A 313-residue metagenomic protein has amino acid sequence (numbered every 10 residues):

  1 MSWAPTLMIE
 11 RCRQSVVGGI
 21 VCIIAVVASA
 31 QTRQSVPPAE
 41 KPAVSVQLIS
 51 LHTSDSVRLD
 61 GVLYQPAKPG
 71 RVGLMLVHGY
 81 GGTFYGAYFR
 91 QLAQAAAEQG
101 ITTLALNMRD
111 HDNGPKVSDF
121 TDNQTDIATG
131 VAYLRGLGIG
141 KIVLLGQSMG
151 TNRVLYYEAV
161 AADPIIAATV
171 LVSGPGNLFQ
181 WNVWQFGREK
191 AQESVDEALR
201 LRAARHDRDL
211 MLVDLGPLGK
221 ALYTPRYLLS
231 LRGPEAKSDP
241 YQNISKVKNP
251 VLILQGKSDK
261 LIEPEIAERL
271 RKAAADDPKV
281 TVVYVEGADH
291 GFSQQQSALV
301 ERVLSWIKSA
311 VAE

Functional and structural regions predicted by a protein language model:
R33-K68: N-terminal cap/lid segment of alpha/beta-hydrolase-fold proteins
G81-A93, M108, E265: The serine-hydrolase catalytic nucleophile loop
A93-N113: Conserved alpha/beta-hydrolase
R109-K141: Catalytic nucleophile-loop/oxyanion-hole region of alpha/beta-hydrolase and closely related hydrolase-like folds
Y133, K141-E197: Primarily recognizes the serine-hydrolase "nucleophile elbow" in alpha/beta-hydrolase and SGNH/GDSL folds
V247, I253-Q255: Short beta-strand/loop motif that positions the catalytic acidic residue of the alpha/beta-hydrolase fold
K260-I266: Conserved alpha/beta-hydrolase "acid-adjacent" motif
A288-S297: Catalytic histidine-centered segment of alpha/beta-hydrolase-like enzymes
